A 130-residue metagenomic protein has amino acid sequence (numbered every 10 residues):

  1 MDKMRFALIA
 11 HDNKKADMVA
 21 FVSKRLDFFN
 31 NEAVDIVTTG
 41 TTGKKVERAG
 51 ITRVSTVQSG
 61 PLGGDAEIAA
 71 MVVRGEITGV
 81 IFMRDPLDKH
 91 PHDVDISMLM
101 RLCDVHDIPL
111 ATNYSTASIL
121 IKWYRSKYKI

Functional and structural regions predicted by a protein language model:
F6, F29-I36, D107-I108: Short active-site oxyanion
D17-D27: Histidine-anchored nucleotide/phosphate-binding helix
E32-T42, V46: Short internal beta-strands
V37-T39, T56-Q58, F82, L110-Y114: General beta-strand structural signal in soluble alpha/beta enzymes
T52-G63: Short hydrophobic/aromatic-enriched beta-strand-loop microsegments
L62-R101: Mid-chain, well-packed structural core segment of small domains
D88, I96-K127: Ser/Thr/Gly-rich flexible loops in soluble cytosolic domains mediating phosphotransfer, phosphorylation
